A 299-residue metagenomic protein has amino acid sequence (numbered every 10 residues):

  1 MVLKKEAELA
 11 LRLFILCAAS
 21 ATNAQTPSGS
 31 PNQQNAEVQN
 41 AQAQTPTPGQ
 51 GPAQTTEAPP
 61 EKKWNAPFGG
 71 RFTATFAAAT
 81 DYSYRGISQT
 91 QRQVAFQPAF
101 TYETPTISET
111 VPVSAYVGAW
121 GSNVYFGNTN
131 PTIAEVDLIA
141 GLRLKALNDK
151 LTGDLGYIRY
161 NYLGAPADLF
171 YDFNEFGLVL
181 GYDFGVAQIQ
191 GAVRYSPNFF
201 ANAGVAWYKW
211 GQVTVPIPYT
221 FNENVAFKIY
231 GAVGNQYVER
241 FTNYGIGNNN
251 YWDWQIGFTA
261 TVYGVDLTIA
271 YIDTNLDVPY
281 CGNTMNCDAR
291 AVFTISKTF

Functional and structural regions predicted by a protein language model:
V2-T73: N-terminal periplasmic/intermembrane-space "pro-region" immediately following the signal or transit peptide
A41, A260-V262, M285-F299: Outer-membrane beta-barrel "beta-signal"
P59-R71, P105-A115, N130, K145-T152 (+4 more regions): Short loop/turn motifs that connect adjacent beta-strands in outer-membrane beta-barrel proteins
G70, R92-F96, V113, T132-V136 (+6 more regions): Residues that define the transmembrane beta-barrel architecture of outer-membrane proteins
A74-F76, F100, A115-A119, A140 (+7 more regions): Membrane-embedded beta-strand positions of outer-membrane beta-barrel proteins
A78-Y84, T104, A119-Y125, L144 (+8 more regions): Transmembrane beta-strands of outer-membrane beta-barrel pores
T90, I107-Y171: Surface-exposed loop and membrane-interface regions of Gram-negative outer-membrane beta-barrel proteins
Y171-G245, Y271: Detector for outer-membrane/organellar transmembrane beta-barrel domains, recognizing the amphipathic beta-strand
